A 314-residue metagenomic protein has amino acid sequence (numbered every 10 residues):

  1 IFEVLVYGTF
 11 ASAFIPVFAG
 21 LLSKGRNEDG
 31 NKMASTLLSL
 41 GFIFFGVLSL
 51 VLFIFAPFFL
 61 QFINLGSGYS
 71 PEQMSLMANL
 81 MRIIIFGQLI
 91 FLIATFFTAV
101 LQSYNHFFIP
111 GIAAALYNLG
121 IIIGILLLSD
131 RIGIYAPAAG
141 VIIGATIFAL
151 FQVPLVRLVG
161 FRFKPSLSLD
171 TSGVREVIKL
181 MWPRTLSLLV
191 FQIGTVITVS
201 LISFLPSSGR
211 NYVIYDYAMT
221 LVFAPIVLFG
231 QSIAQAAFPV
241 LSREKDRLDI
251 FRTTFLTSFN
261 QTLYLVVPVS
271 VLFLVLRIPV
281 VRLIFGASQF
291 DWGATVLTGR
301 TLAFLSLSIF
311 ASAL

Functional and structural regions predicted by a protein language model:
I1-L314: Membrane-embedded alpha-helical bundles of multi-pass transporters/translocases, especially carrier/permease families
